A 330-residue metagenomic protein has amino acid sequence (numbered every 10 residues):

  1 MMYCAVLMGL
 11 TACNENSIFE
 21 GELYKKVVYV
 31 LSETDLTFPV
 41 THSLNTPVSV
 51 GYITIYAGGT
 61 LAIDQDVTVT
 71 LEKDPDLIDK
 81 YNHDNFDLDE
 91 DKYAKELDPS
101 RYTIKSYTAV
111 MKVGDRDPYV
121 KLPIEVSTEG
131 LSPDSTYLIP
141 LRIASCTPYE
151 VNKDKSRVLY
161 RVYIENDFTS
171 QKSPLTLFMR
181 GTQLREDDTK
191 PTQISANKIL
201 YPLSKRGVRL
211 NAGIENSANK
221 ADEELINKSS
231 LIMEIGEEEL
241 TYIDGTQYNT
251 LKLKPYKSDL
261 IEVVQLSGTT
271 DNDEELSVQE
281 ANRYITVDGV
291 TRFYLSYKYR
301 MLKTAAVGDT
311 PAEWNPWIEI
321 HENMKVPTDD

Functional and structural regions predicted by a protein language model:
M1-M2: Bacterial N-terminal signal peptides that target proteins for export
G9-A12: C-terminal motif of bacterial Sec signal peptides marking the signal peptidase cleavage site
N14-T108, K121-D330: Intrinsically disordered, low-complexity regulatory regions in eukaryotic proteins
V110-Y119: Short proline/glycine- and polar residue-rich coil/turn motifs
